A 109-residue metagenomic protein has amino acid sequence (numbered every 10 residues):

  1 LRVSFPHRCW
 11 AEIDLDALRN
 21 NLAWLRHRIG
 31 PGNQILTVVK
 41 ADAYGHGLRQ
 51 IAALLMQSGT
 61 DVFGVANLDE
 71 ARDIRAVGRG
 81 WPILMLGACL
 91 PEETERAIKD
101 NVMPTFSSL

Functional and structural regions predicted by a protein language model:
L1-R2: Short, basic/glycine-rich phosphate-binding loops at helix/coil junctions that contact nucleotide phosphates
F5, C9-N20, G30-L109: Active-site-proximal beta-alpha core segment in soluble small-molecule metabolic enzymes
